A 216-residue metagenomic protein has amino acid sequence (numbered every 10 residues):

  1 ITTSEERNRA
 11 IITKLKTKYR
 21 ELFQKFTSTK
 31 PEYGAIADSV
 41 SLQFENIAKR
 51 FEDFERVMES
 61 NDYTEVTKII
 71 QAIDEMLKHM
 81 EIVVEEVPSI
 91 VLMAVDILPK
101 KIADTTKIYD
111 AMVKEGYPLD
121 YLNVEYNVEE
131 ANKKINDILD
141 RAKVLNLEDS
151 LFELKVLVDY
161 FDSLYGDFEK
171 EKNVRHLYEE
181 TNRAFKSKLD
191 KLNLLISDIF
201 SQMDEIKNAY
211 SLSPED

Functional and structural regions predicted by a protein language model:
I1-D216: Long, charged/polar, soluble alpha-helical segments
